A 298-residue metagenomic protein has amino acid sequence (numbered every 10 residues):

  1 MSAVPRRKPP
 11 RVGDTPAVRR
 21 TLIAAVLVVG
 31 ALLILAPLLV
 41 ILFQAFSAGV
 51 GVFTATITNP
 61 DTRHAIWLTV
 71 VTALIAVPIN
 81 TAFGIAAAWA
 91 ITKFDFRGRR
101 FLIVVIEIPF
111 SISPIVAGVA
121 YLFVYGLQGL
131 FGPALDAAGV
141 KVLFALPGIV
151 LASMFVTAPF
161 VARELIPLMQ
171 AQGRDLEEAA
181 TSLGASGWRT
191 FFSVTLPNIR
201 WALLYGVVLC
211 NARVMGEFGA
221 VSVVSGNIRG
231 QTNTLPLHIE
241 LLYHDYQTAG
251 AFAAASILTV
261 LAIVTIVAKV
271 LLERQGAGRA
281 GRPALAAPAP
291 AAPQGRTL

Functional and structural regions predicted by a protein language model:
S2-V4, T21-A24, A36, V40 (+4 more regions): C-terminal transmembrane helix and the adjacent membrane-cytosol boundary/short C-terminal tail of inner/organellar
P5-G13, V50-T58, R63, G98-R99 (+3 more regions): Membrane-interfacial helix termini and adjacent extracytoplasmic/periplasmic loops of multi-pass transporters
R6-R20, I41-P78, K93-F94, L241-A249 (+1 more regions): Periplasmic/extracellular loop-to-transmembrane helix junction in inner-membrane transport proteins
R11-D14, G51, I75-I106, V119 (+5 more regions): Transmembrane-helix boundary motif in ABC transporter permease subunits
T15-R19, F53, P60, M215-L272 (+1 more regions): Interhelical loop and adjacent transmembrane-helix boundary motif in polytopic membrane transport permeases
A24-V28, P78, I108, F155-G173 (+2 more regions): Transmembrane alpha-helices
L32, W67, V71-F83, A87 (+5 more regions): Hydrophobic alpha-helical transmembrane segments of multipass integral membrane proteins, especially permease/channel
F110-G118: Transmembrane alpha-helices and adjacent helix-loop boundaries
